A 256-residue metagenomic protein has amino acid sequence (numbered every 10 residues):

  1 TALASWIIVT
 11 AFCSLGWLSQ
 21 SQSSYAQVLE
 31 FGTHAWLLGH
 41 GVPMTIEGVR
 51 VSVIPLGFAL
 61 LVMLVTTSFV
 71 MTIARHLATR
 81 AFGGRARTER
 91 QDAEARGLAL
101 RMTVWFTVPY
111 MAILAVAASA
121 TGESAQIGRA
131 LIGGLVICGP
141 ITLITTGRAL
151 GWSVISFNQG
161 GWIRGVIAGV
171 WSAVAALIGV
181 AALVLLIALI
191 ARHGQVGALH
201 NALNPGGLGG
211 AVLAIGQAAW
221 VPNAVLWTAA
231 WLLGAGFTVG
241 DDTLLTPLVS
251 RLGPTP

Functional and structural regions predicted by a protein language model:
T1-S14, E94-M102, I127-I132, G161-I178 (+1 more regions): Alpha-helical transmembrane segments and their helix-start/interface "positive-inside/aromatic belt" motifs in integral
T1-V65, L203-P256: Long, glycine/tryptophan/cysteine-rich extracytoplasmic
I8-S19, T66, V70, A112-A120 (+7 more regions): Alpha-helical membrane-inserting segments
T10-A26, D92-T107, G133-T142, A175-A182 (+1 more regions): Alpha-helical transmembrane segments of integral membrane proteins, especially early/N-terminal helices
V65-A99, I141-V170, I190: Cytoplasmic membrane-interface segments at the C-terminal ends of transmembrane helices
A74-R129, G133, T255-P256: Hydrophobic alpha-helical transmembrane segments of integral membrane proteins
A112-V180: Long, acidic/polar, low-complexity amphipathic helices and coiled-coil-like
R164-L226: Loop-centered beta-sheet repeat module
